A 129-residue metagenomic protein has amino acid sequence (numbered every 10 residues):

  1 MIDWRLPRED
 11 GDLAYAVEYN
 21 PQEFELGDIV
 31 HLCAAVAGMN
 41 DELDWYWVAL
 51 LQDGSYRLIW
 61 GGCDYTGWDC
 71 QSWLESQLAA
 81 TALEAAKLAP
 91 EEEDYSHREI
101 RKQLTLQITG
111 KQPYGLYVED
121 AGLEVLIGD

Functional and structural regions predicted by a protein language model:
M1-G11, E18-N20, W73-D129: Low-complexity intrinsically disordered segments
P21-G62: Amphipathic, interaction-prone secondary-structure segments
V30, R57, D64-Y65, C70 (+3 more regions): Polar low-complexity intrinsically disordered regions enriched in Ser/Thr and small residues
Q52-A85: Intrinsically disordered, low-complexity regulatory segments enriched in Ser/Thr/Pro and charged residues
